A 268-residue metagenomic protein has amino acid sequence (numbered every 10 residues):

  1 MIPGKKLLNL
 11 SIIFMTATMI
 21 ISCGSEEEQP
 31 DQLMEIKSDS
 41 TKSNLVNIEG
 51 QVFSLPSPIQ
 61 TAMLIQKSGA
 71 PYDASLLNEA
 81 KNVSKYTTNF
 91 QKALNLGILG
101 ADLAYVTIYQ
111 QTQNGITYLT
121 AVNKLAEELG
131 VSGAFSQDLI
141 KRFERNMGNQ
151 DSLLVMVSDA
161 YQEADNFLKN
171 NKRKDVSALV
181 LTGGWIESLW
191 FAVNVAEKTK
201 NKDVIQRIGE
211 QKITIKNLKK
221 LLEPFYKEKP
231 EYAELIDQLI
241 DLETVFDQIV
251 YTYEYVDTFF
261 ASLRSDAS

Functional and structural regions predicted by a protein language model:
M1-S11: Bacterial N-terminal signal peptides that target proteins for export
M19-S22: C-terminal motif of bacterial Sec signal peptides marking the signal peptidase cleavage site
G24-E27: Bacterial signal peptide processing site
Q32-R142: N-terminal Sec/ER secretory leader and immediately downstream segment of secreted/extracellular precursors
T107-N114, R173, T199, P230 (+1 more regions): Short helix-adjacent coil turns
N149-I236: Extended amphipathic alpha-helical interaction segments
Y226-S268: A cross-kingdom marker for long, charged
